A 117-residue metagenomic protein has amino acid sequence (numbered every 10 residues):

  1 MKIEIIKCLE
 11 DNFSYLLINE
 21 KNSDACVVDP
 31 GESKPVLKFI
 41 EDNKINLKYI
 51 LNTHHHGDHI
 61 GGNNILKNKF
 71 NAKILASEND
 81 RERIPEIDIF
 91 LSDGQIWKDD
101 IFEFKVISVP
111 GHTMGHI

Functional and structural regions predicted by a protein language model:
M1-N46: Conserved beta-strand hairpin/beta-sheet module of binuclear metal-dependent hydrolase folds, prominently
K7, I74, E78, H116-I117: Generic hydrophobic segment detector
S14-L16, I96, H116-I117: Short acidic loop-to-beta-strand element that houses the catalytic metal-binding Asp/Glu of nuclease active sites
A25, E32-S108: Active-site HxH/HxHxD metal-binding segment of metal-dependent hydrolases
